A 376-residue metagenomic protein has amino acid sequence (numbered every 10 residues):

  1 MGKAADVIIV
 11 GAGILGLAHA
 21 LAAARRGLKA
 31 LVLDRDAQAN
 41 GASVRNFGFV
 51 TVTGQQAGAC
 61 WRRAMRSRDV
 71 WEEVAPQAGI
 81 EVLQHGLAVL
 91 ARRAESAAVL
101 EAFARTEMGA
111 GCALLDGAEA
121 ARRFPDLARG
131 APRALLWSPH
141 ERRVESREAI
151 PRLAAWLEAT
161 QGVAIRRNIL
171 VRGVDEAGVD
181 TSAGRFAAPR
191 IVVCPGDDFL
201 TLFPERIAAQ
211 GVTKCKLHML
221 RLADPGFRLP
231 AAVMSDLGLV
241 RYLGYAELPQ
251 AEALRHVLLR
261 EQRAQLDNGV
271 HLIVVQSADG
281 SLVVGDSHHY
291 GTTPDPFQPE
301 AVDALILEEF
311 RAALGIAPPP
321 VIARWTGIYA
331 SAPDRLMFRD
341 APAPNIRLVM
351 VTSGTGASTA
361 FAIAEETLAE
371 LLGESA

Functional and structural regions predicted by a protein language model:
A5-L31: N-terminal Rossmann-like FAD-binding beta1-loop-alpha1 element of flavoenzymes
R25-V44: Glycine-rich FAD pyrophosphate-binding loop
F47-R123, P132: Dinucleotide-binding Rossmann-like beta1-alpha1 core, especially the glycine-rich loop that anchors the ADP
G54, R92, P195-G196, M350: Glycine-rich, N-terminal phosphate-binding loop of Rossmann-like dinucleotide-binding domains
R62-R63, L90-A98, L136-A155, F297-V302 (+1 more regions): Short beta-strand to alpha-helix junction loop
W137-A177, F186-R190: Helical element adjacent to the flavin cofactor pocket in flavoenzyme catalytic cores
G184-V275: Flavin-dependent oxidoreductases
G269-H271, S277-V283, H289-A376: C-terminal catalytic lobe of FAD-dependent flavoproteins
